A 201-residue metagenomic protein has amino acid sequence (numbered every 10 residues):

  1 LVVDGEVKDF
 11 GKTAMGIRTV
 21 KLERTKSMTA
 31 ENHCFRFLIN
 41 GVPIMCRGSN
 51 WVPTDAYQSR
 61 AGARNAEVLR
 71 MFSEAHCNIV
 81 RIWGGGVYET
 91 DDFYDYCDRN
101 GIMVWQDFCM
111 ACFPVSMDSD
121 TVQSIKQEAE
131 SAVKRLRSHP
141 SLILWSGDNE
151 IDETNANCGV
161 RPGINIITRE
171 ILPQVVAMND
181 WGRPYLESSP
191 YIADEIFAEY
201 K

Functional and structural regions predicted by a protein language model:
V2-D9, V133-K201: Active-site region of glycoside hydrolase catalytic domains
G5-E6, F10-F113, V122-L144: Active-site-adjacent substrate/metal-binding segments within catalytic domains of carbohydrate-active enzymes
D55, P114-S116, E153-A156: A short acidic, helix-capping loop that chelates divalent metal ions and anchors anionic groups
T90, P114-S116, D194-I196: Short secondary-structure boundary/hinge segments and terminal tails
S119: A conserved, positively charged/aromatic
